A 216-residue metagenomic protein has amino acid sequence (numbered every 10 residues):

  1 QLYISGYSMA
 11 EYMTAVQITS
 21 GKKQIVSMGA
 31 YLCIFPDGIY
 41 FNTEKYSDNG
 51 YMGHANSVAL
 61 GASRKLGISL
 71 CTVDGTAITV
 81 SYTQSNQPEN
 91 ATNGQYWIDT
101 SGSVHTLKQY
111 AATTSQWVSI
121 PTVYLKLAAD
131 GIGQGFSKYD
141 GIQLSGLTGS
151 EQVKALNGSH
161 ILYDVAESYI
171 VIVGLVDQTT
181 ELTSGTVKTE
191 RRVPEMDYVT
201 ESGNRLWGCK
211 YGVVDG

Functional and structural regions predicted by a protein language model:
Q1-G216: Recognizes the extracellular SEMA beta-propeller fold with strongest preference for semaphorin/plexin SEMA domains
